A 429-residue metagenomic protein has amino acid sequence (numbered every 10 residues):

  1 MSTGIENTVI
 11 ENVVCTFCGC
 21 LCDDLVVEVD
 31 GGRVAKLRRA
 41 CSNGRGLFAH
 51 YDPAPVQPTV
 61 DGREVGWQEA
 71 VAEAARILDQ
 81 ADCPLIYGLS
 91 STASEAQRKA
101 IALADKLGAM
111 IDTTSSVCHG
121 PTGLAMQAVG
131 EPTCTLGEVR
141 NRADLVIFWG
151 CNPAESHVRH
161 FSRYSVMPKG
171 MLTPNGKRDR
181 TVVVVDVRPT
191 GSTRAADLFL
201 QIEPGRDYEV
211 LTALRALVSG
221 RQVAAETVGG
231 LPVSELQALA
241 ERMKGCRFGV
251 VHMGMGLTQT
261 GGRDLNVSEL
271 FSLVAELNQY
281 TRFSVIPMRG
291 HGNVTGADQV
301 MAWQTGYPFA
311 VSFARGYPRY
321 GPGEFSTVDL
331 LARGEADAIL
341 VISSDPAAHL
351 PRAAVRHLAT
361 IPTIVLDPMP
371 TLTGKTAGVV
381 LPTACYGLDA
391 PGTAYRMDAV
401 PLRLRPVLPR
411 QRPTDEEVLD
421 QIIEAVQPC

Functional and structural regions predicted by a protein language model:
S2-N7, N12, F17-C83, A102 (+2 more regions): Cofactor-/ligand-binding subdomain signature composed of acidic, glycine-rich, tryptophan-containing flexible loops
I10, G19, E95, A128-E131 (+1 more regions): Short, glycine/acidic-rich beta->alpha junctions
N12-D24, Q259, M288-A302: N-terminal, charge-rich interaction modules
C20-C22, V65-W67, E73, P84-R98 (+4 more regions): Gly/Ser/Thr-rich loops at beta-strand to alpha-helix junctions that form or flank small-molecule/cofactor-binding
V26-E28, L37-R39, A96-K99, V158-R159 (+2 more regions): Short, glycine/acidic-enriched capping/hinge loops at junctions between secondary-structure elements
A72, R76-D79, R98-D105, E241 (+4 more regions): A broad, structural surface signal
L85-N141, L277-Y317: Anionic-ligand anchoring segments at beta-strand to alpha-helix junctions in alpha/beta enzyme folds, i.e., glycine
G123-N278, G306-C429: Non-catalytic alpha/beta scaffold blocks inside enzyme catalytic domains
